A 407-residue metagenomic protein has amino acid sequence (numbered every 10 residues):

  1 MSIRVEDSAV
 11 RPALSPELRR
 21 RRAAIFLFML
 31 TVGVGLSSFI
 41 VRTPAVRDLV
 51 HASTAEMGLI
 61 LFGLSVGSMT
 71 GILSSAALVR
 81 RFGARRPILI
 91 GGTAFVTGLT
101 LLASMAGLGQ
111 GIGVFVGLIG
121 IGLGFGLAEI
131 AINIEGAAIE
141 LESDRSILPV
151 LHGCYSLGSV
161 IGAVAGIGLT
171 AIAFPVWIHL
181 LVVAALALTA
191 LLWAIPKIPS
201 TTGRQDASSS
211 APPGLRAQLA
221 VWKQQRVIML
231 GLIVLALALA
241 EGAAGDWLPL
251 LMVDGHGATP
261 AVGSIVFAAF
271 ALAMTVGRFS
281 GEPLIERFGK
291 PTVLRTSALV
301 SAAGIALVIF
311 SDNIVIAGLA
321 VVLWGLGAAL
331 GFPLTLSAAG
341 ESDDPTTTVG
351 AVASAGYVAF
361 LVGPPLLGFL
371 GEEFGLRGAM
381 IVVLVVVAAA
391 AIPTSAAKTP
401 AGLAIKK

Functional and structural regions predicted by a protein language model:
S2-R19, P199-L230: Juxtamembrane intracellular "pre-TM" segments in multi-pass secondary transporters
L30, Q110-A128, A317-A329: Hydrophobic core of transmembrane alpha-helices in multi-pass small-molecule transporters, especially MFS/SLC-type
V41-A55, D246-V262: Short amphipathic helix-loop junctions that connect adjacent transmembrane helices in Major Facilitator Superfamily/SLC
V46-R47, L78-V79, G168-A173, M252-V253 (+4 more regions): Interfacial helix-cap and linker-helix signal at transmembrane-aqueous boundaries of multi-pass secondary transporters
G71-A84, T170, G277-K290, G371-E372: Helix-to-loop junctions at the C-terminal end of transmembrane segments in multipass secondary transporters
T93-L108, V300-D312: C-terminal ends and interior cores of transmembrane alpha-helices in multi-pass membrane transporters/permeases
G126-E142, A329-D343: Intracellular juxtamembrane helix-capping segments at the cytosolic ends of symmetry-related transmembrane helices
E142, L151-T202: Helix-loop-helix hairpin linking two adjacent transmembrane segments in secondary transporters
